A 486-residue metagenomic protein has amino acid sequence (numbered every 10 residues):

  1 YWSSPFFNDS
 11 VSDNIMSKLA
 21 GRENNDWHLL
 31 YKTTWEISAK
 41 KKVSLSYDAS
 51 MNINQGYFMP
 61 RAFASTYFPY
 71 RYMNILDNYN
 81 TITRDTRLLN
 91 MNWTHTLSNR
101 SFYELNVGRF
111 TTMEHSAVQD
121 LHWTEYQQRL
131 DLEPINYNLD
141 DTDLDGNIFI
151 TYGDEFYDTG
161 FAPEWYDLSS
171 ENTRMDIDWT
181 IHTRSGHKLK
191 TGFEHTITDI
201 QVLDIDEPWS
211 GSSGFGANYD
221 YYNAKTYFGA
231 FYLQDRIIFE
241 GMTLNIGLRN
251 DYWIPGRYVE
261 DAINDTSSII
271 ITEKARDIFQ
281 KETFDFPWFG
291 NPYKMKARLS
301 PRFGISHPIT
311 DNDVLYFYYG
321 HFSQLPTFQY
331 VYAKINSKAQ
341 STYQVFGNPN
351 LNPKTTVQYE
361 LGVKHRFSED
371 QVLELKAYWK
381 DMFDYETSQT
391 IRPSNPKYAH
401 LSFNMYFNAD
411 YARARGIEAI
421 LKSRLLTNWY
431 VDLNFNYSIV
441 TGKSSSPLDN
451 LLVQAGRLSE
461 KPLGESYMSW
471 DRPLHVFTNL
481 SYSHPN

Functional and structural regions predicted by a protein language model:
Y1, L45-M51, L105-R109, T191-I197 (+6 more regions): Transmembrane beta-barrel strands of outer-membrane/channel proteins
Y1-Y57, T81-N92, T96-R100, P301: Transmembrane beta-barrel wall of Gram-negative outer-membrane proteins
M16-A20, A162, R174, H182 (+2 more regions): Signature of Gram-negative outer-membrane beta-barrel scaffolds
N25-Y31, D85-M91, E171-I177, Y227-L233 (+8 more regions): Hydrophobic, lipid-facing positions within transmembrane beta-strands of outer-membrane proteins
K40-L45, I53, R100-Y103, G186-L189 (+5 more regions): Repeated loop/turn-to-beta-strand initiation elements of outer-membrane beta-barrel proteins
S46-Q234, D285: Replace "related TpsB outer-membrane translocases also match" with "some related outer-membrane beta-barrels such as
E104-G108, P308, V314-G320, Q324-P326 (+4 more regions): Membrane-embedded beta-barrel scaffold of Gram-negative outer-membrane proteins
Y378-D381, S388-P393, Y398-N486: Gram-negative outer-membrane beta-barrel transporters
